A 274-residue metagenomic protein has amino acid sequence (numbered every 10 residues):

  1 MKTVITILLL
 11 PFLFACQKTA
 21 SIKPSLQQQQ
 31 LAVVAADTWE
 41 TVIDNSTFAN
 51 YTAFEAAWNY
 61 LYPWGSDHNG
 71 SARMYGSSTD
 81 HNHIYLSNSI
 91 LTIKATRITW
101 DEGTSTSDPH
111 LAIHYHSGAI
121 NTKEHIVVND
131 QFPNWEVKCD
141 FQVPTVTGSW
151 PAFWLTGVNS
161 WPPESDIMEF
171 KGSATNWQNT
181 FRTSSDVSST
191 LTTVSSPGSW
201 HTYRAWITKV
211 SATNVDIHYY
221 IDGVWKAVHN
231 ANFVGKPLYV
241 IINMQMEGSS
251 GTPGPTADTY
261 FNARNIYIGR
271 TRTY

Functional and structural regions predicted by a protein language model:
M1-I7: Sec-dependent signal peptide recognition, specifically the positively charged N-region followed immediately by
I7-L8, A212: Residue-level detector of transmembrane insertion/anchoring sites
F12-A15: C-terminal motif of bacterial Sec signal peptides marking the signal peptidase cleavage site
Q17-T19: Bacterial signal peptide processing site
P24-Y274: GH16 jelly-roll
